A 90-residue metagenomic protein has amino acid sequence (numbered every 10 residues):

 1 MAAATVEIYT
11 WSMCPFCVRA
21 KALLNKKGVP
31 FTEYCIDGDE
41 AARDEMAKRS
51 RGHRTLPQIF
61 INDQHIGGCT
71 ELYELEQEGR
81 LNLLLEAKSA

Functional and structural regions predicted by a protein language model:
M1-T32: Local sequence-structure signature of Cys/Sec-based thiol-disulfide redox active-site neighborhoods
P15-V18, A41, G67: Residues that form or flank phosphate/diphosphate-binding pockets in enzymes that use nucleotide phosphates
A22-L24, A47, Y73-L75: Short, glycine/charged-enriched secondary-structure capping and boundary segments
T32-Y34, Q64: Structural signal for short hydrophobic segments within the conserved structured cores of catalytic domains across
I36-R54, R80-A87: Thioredoxin-like thiol-disulfide oxidoreductase module
R51-F60, T70: Structural micro-motif
I61-S89: Non-catalytic, surface beta->alpha helical segment in thiol-disulfide oxidoreductase systems
